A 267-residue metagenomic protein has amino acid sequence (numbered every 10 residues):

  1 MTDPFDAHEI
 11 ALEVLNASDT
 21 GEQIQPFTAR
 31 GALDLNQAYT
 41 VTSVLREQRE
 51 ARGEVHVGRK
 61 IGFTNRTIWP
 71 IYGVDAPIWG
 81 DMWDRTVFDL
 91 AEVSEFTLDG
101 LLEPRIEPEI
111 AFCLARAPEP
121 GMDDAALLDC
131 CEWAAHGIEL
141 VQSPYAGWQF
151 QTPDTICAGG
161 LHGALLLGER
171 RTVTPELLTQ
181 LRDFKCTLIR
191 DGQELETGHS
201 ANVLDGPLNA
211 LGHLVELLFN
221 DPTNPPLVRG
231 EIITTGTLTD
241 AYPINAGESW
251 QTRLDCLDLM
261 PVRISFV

Functional and structural regions predicted by a protein language model:
T2-G206, V215, N220-N224, N245 (+2 more regions): Catalytic-core "active-site belt" of small-molecule-metabolizing enzymes, emphasizing His/Asp/Glu-rich regions
R116, G236-T237, P243, L254-C256: Conserved "cap/hinge" positions at secondary-structure junctions
L211-I244: A conserved acidic, glycine/proline-rich C-terminal tail/linker
